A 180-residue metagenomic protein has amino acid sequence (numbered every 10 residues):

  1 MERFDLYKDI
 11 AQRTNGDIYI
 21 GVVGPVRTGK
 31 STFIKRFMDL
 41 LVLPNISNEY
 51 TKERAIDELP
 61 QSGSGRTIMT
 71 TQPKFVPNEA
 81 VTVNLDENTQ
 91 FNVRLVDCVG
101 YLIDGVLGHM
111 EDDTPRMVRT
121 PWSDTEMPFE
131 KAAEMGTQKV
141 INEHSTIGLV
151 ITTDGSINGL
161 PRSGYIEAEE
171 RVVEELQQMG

Functional and structural regions predicted by a protein language model:
M1-E126, I141-L149: Conserved G1/Walker A P-loop phosphate-binding module
F129-G180: Conserved catalytic-core segment of NTP-binding enzymes
